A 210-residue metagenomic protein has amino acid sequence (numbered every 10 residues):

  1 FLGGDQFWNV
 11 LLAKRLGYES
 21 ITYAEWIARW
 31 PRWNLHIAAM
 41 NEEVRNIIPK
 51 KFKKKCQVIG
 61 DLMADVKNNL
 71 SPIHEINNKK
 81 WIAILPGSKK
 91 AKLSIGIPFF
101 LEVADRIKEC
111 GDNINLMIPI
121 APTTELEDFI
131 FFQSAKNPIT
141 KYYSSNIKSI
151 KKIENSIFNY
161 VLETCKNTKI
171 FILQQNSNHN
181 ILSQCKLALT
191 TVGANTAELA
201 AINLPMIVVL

Functional and structural regions predicted by a protein language model:
F1, H36, W81, N115 (+1 more regions): Structural motif
F1-S71, L85-G96, T123: Active-site and donor-binding regions of nucleotide-sugar-utilizing enzymes
L2, Q174-L210: A donor-sugar binding/catalytic signature common to diverse glycosyltransferases and related nucleotide-sugar
S20-A24, D65, T168-L173, A188-T190: Short gly/ser/thr-rich secondary-structure transition/capping motifs
C56, L116, I170-I172: Generic structural signal for residues in well-ordered beta-strands
L62-A64, L70-A135: Active-site donor-nucleotide binding/catalytic segment of nucleotide-sugar enzymes
F131-Q175: Nucleotide-activated donor-binding/catalytic signature segment of Leloir-type glycosyltransferases, i.e., the conserved
